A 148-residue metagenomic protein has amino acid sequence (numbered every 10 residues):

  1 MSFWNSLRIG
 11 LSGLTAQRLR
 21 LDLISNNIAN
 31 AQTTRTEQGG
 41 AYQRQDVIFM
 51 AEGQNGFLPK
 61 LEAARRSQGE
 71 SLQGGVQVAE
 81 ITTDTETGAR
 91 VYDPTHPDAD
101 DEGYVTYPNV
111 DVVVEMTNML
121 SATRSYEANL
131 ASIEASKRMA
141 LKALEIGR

Functional and structural regions predicted by a protein language model:
M1-R148: Amphipathic alpha-helical polymerization modules
